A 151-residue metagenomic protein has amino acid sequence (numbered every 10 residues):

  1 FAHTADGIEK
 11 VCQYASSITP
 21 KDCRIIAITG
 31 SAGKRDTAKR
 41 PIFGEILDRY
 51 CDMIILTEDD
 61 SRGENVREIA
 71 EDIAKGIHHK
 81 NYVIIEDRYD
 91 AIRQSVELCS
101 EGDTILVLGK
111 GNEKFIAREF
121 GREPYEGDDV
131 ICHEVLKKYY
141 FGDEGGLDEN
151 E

Functional and structural regions predicted by a protein language model:
F1-E151: ATP-dependent carboxylate-amine ligase
